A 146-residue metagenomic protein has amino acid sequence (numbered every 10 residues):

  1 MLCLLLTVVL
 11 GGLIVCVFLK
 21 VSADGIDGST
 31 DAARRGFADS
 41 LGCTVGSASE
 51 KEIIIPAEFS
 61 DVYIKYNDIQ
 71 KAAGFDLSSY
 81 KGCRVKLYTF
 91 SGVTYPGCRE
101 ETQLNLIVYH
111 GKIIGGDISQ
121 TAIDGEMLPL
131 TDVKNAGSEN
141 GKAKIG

Functional and structural regions predicted by a protein language model:
L2-F18: Hydrophobic membrane-insertion alpha-helices, especially the h-region of bacterial N-terminal signal peptides
L10, I26, G42-C43, S49-E50 (+2 more regions): Generic detector of bulky aromatic hydrophobic side chains
K20-R35: Ser/Thr/Pro/Gly-rich low-complexity linker/stalk segments immediately outside membranes or between
G36-A38, G115: Solvent-exposed, well-ordered amphipathic alpha-helical segments that flank/support binding or catalytic loops
S40-R99: Mature extracytoplasmic domains of secretory-pathway proteins
K81-G146: Extracytoplasmic electrostatic interaction patches
